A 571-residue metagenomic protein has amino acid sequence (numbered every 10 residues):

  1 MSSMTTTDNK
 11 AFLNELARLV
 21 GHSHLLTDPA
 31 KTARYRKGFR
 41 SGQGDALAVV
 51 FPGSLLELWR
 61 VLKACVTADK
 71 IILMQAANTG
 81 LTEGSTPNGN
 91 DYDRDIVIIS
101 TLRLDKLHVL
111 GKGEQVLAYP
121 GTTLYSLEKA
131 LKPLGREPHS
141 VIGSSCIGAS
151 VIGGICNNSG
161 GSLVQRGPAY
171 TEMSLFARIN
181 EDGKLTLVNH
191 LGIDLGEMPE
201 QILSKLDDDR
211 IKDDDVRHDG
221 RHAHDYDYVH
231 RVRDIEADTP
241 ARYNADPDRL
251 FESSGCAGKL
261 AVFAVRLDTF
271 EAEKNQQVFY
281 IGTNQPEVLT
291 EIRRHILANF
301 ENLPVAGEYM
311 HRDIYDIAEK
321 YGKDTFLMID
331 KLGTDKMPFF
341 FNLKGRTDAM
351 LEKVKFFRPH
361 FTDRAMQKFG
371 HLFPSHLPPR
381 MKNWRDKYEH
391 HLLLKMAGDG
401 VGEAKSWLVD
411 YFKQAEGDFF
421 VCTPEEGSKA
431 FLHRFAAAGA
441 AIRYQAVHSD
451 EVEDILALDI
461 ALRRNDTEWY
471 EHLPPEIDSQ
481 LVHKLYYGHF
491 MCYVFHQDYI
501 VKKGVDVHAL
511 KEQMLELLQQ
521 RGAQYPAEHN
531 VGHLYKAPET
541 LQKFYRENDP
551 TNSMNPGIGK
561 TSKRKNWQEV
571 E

Functional and structural regions predicted by a protein language model:
M1-D28: A charged N-terminal "starter" segment
S3-T5, F39-S41, L47, K70 (+3 more regions): Conserved glycine-rich FAD pyrophosphate-binding loop
L25-P29, F51-P52, I72-A76, E83 (+10 more regions): General beta-strand structural signal in soluble alpha/beta enzymes
A30-T32, R36-L104, A118, P138-H139: Glycine-rich N-terminal segment of FAD-binding domains in flavoprotein oxidoreductases, spanning the beta-loop-helix
F51, L81-D105, G161-K184, K259: Structural signature of FAD isoalloxazine-binding scaffolds in flavoprotein oxidoreductases
G89-I98, R103-L104, V109-V151: Anion-binding (especially nucleotide phosphate/pyrophosphate-binding) glycine-rich loop and adjoining beta-alpha core
K132-E287: FAD-binding subdomain of flavoenzyme oxidoreductases
K274-A306, D313, K320-K368, P378-Y411: A conserved active-site cap/scaffold subdomain adjacent to cofactor or substrate pockets
